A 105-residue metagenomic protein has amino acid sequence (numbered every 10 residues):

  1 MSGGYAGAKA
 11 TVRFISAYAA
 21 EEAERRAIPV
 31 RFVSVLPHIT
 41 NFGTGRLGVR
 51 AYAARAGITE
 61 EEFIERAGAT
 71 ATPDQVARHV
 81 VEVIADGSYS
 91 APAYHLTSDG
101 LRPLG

Functional and structural regions predicted by a protein language model:
M1-Y5: Conserved catalytic loop/helix region of short-chain dehydrogenase/reductase
A8: Active-site helix of classical SDR
T11-F14, T44, Q75, H79: Charged catalytic carboxylate motif
Y18-V30, Y52-A53: Active-site-adjacent segment of SDR/Rossmann-fold oxidoreductases
R26-T40: Conserved beta-loop-beta element that borders a ligand/cofactor-binding pocket
V30, S34, A53-G105: C-terminal helical subdomain
L36-R50: Short beta-loop-alpha junction of Rossmann-like oxidoreductase domains
